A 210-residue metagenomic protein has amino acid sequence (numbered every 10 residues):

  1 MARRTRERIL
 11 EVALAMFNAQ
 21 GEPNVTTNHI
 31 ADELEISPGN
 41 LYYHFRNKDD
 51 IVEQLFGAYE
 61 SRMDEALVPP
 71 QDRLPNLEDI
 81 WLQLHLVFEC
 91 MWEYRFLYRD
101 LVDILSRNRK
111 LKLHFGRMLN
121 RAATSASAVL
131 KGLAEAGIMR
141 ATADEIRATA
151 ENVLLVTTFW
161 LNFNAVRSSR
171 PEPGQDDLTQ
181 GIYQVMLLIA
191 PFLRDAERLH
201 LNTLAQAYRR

Functional and structural regions predicted by a protein language model:
T5, I9-V12, T149: N-terminal positioning helix adjacent to the helix-turn-helix/winged-helix DNA-binding module
R8, M16-D50, Q54-L55: Helix-turn-helix
G57-M63: Short, basic, alpha-helical segments at the C-terminal edge of helix-turn-helix-like DNA-binding modules
L67-P70, Y98-L105, L133-G137, N164-S168: Secondary-structure edge/capping motif, primarily at the C-terminal ends of alpha-helices and the immediately following
V68-E93: Hydrophobic alpha-helical connector segments
R99-L101, H114, T142, L201-N202: Short, hydrophobic secondary-structure boundary micro-motifs
K110-A136, R147-N162, T179-P191: Amphipathic alpha-helical packing segments from all-alpha helical-bundle domains
N162-R210: C-terminal peripheral helix-coil segments that are non-catalytic and often amphipathic
